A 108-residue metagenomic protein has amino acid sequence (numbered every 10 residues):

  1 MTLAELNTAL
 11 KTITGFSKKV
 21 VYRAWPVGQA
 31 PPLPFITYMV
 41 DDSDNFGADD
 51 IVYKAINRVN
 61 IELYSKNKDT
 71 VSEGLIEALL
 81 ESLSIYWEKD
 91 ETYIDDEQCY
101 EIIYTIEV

Functional and structural regions predicted by a protein language model:
M1-A9, D41-A48, V52-I56, D90-V108: Short, charged interaction patches at domain edges and termini
M1-S43: Small/polar-rich, solvent-exposed N-terminal microdomains that initiate assembly or binding
A9-F16, L75-L83: Generic non-transmembrane alpha-helical segments
N57-E62: Active-site-adjacent structural patch at catalytic or cofactor/ligand-binding sites
L63-N67, I106-V108: Short beta-strand-to-loop capping motifs
K68-L75: Short, conserved charged micro-motifs
L80-Y93: Low-complexity, intrinsically disordered Gly/Pro/Thr-rich segments
